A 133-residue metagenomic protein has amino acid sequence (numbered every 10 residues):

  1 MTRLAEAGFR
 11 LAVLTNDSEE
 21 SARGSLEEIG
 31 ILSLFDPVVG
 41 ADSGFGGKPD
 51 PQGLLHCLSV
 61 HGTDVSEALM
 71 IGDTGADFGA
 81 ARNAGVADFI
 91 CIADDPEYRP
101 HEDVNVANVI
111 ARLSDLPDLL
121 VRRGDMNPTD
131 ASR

Functional and structural regions predicted by a protein language model:
T2-A5, F9, S18-R133: Asp-based, Mg2+/Mn2+-dependent phosphohydrolase catalytic module
